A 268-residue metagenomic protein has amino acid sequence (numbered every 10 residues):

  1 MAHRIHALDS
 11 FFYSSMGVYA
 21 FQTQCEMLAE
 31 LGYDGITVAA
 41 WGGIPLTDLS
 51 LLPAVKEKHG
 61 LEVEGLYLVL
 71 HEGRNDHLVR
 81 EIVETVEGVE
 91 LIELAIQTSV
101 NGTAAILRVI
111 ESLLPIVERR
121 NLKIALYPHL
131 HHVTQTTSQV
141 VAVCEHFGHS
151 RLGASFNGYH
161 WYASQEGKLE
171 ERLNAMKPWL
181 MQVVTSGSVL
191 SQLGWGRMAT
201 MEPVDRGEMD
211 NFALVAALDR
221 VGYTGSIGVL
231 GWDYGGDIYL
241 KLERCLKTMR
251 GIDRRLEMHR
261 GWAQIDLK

Functional and structural regions predicted by a protein language model:
A2-S10, V18-A29, P115, T137-L152 (+2 more regions): Histidine-acidic metal/acid-base catalytic patches
F12-A20, G35-S50, L68-L78, S99-A105 (+4 more regions): Acidic-and-aromatic substrate-binding clefts and catalytic sites of carbohydrate-active enzymes
A20-G43, E87-I92: Catalytic domains of carbohydrate-active enzymes, especially glycoside hydrolases
T37, G65, E93, A125 (+2 more regions): Conserved beta-strand positions in the central sheet of alpha/beta enzyme cores
P45-Y67, V109, L113, V117: Aromatic-lined substrate-binding rim segments of carbohydrate-active enzymes
S50-L52, E81-I82, Q139, E171-R172: A short acidic, amphipathic alpha-helical/loop segment
E62, H71-A154: Active-site acidic/histidine proton-transfer and metal-coordination neighborhood in alpha/beta enzyme cores
